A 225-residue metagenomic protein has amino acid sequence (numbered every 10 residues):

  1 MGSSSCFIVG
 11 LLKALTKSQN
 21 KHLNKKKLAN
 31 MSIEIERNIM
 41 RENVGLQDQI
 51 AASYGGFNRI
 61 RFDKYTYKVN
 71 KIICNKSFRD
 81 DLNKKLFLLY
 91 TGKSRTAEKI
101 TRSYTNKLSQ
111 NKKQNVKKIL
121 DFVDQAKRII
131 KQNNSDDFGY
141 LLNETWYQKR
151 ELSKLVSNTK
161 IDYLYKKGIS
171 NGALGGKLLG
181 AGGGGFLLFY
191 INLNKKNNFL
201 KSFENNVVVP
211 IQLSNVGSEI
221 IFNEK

Functional and structural regions predicted by a protein language model:
M1-V9, G45-N58, G182-G184: FAD-binding core of FAD-dependent oxidoreductases, characterized by glycine-rich FAD pyrophosphate-binding loops
G2-K25: DPxDG-like acidic metal-binding loop motif
S18-K21, N30-N43, Q49-G175, L188-K225: C-terminal nucleotide
L178: Conserved phosphate/anionic-ligand binding catalytic regions in large, soluble enzymes, centered on
A181-G182, Y190: Generic detector of low-complexity/intrinsically disordered segments and short hydrophobic N-terminal stretches
